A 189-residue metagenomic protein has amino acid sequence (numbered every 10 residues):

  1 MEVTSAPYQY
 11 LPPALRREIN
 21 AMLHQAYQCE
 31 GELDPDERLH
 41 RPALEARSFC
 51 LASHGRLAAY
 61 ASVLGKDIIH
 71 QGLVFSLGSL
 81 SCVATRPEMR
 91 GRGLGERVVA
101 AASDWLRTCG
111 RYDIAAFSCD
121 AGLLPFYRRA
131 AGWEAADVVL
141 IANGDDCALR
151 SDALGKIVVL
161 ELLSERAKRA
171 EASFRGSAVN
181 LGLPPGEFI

Functional and structural regions predicted by a protein language model:
M1-A58, A172-I189: Short amphipathic alpha-helix that is part of the acyltransferase structural core
C50, R56-D67, L77-A84: Conserved beta-strand in the GNAT
M89-A101: Conserved acetyl-CoA pyrophosphate-binding loop and the N-cap/start of the following alpha-helix in GNAT-like
R90, T108-G110, P125, R129: Acidic/histidine-enriched, beta-strand-rich ligand/metal-binding domains
L106-C119: Conserved GNAT acetyl-CoA-binding A-motif
S118, R128, G132-L160: Conserved catalytic-core motifs of GNAT/GCN5-like acyltransferases
D145-A178, P185-I189: Intrinsically disordered, low-complexity, charge-dense segments enriched in Lys/Arg and Glu/Asp interspersed
